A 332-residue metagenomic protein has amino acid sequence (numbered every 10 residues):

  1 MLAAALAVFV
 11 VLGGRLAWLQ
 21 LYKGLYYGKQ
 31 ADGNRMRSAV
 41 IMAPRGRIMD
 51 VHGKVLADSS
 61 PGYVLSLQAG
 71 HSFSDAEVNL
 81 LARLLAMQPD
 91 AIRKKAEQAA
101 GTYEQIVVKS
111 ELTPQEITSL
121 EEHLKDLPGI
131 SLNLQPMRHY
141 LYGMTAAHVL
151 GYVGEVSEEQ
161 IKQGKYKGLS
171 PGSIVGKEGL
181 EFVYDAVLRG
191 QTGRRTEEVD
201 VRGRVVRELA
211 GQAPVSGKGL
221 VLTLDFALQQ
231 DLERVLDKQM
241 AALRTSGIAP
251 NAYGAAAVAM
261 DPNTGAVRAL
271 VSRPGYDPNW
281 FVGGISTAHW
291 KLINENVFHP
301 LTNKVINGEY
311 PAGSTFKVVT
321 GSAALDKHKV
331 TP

Functional and structural regions predicted by a protein language model:
M1-I285, E309, K329-P332: Periplasmic/cell-envelope proteins involved in peptidoglycan metabolism and beta-lactam response
R45, V305-F316: Gly/Ser-rich catalytic serine loop of serine hydrolases
S60, G313-G321: Active/ligand-binding-proximal structured segments within catalytic/core domains that scaffold catalytic residues
A249-A252, F298, T302, G313-F316: Short, glycine/acidic-rich beta->alpha junctions
A269, G321-A323: Contiguous, well-ordered alpha-helical segments that form the cores/surfaces of helical PPI scaffolds
G284-I306: Surface-exposed acidic, glycine/proline-enriched linker/cap segments that occur as 15-30-residue helix-coil
D326: Rossmann-like NAD(P)H-binding beta-loop-alpha module
